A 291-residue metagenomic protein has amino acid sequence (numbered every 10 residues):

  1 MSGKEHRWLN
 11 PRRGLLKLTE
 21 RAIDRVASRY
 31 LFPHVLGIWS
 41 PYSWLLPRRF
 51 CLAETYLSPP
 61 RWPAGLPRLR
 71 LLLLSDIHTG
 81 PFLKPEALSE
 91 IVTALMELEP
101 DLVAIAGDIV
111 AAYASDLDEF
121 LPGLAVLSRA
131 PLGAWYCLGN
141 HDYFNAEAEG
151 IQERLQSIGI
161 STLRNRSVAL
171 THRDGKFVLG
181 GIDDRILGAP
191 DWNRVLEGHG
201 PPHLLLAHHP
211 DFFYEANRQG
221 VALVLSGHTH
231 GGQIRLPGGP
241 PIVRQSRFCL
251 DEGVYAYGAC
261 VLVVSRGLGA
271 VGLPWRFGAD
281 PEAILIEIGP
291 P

Functional and structural regions predicted by a protein language model:
S2-E54, S58, A256-A259, V264-P291: Acidic, His/Gly-rich catalytic cores of divalent-metal-dependent hydrolytic chemistry
K17-G123: N-terminal active-site segment of His-dependent metallophosphoesterases
S58-L72, I160-S161, V168-G180, G200 (+2 more regions): Beta-strand-turn-beta hairpins that frame and shape the catalytic cleft of phosphate-ester-processing enzymes
R68-H78, K176-R185, L204-H208, V261-G267: Active-site-proximal beta-strand elements of phosphoester/diester hydrolases
L72-S75, L102-D108, G133-N140, L163-R166 (+3 more regions): Active-site neighborhood of phospho(di)ester-bond hydrolases with catalytic His/Asp-centered motifs
L83-T171: Core catalytic region of metal-dependent phosphoesterases/phosphodiesterases, especially metallo-beta-lactamase-like
A146, Q152-I160, H172-A207, F213-E215 (+2 more regions): Binuclear metal-dependent hydrolase catalytic cores centered on His/Asp/Glu-rich metal-binding motifs
P210-P290: Conserved beta-sheet core of the metallophosphoesterase superfamily
